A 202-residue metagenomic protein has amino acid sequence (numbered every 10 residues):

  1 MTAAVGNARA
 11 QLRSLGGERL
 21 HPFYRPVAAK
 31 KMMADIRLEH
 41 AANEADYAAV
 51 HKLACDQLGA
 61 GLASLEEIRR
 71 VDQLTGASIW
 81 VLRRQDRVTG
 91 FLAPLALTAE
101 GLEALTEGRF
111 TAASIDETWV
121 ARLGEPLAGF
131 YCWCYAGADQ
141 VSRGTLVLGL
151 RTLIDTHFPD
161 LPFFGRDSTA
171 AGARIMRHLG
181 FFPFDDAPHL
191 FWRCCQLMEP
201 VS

Functional and structural regions predicted by a protein language model:
M1-A42, P126, D155-S202: Terminal substrate-recognition subdomain of acyl/acetyltransferases
G17-I68, Q73-T75, I79-V88: Short amphipathic alpha-helix that is part of the acyltransferase structural core
A41-A42, L95, Y135: Structured loops at beta-to-helix junctions and adjacent beta-edge loops in soluble globular domains
R87-F91, F130: Glycine-rich phosphate/pyrophosphate-binding loop shared by adenosine-nucleotide-utilizing enzymes
T89-G90, G101, G172-I175: Short catalytic/ligand-binding loop motif for oxyanion handling, primarily in non-cytosolic enzymes, centered on
F91-T106: Short, solvent-exposed beta-strand-terminating loops
L105-G180: Acyl-donor binding region in acyl/amide transferases
